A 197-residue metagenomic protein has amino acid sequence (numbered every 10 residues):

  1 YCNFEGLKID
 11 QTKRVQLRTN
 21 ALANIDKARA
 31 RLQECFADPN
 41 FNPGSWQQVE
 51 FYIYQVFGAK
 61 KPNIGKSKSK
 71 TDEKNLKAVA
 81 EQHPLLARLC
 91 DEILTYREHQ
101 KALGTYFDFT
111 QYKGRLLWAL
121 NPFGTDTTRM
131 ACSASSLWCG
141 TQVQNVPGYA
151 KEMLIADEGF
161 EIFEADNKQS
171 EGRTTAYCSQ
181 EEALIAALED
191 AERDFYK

Functional and structural regions predicted by a protein language model:
Y1-Y149, I155-E161, K168-E171: Conserved "right-hand" nucleotidyltransferase catalytic core of DNA-directed polymerases
E164, E171-K197: Metal-dependent catalytic core segments for phosphate chemistry
